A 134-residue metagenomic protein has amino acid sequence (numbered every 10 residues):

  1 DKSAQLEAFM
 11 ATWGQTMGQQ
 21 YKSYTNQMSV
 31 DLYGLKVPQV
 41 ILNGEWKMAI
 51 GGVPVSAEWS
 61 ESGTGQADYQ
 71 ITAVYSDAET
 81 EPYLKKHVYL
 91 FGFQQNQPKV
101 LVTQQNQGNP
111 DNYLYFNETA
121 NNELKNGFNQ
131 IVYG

Functional and structural regions predicted by a protein language model:
D1-G134: Mature, Sec-exported extracytoplasmic domains of Gram-positive
